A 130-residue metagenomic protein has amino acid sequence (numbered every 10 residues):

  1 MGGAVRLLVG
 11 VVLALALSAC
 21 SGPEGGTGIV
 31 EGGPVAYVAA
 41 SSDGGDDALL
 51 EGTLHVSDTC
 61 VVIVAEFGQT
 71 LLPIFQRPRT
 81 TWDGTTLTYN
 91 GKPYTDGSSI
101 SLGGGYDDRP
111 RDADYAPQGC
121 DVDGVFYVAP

Functional and structural regions predicted by a protein language model:
M1-V9: Bacterial N-terminal signal peptides that target proteins for export
L15-A19: C-terminal motif of bacterial Sec signal peptides marking the signal peptidase cleavage site
S21-E24: Bacterial signal peptide processing site
T27-G45: Short boundary/loop segments of OB/S1/cold-shock single-stranded nucleic-acid-binding domains
S57-V64: Short aromatic-glycine-enriched beta-strand elements
Q69-P78: A short macromolecule-binding patch
N90-Q118: Flexible glycine-rich surface loops and low-complexity tracts that mediate binding to linear polymers
Y115-P130: Short peripheral tails and domain-boundary helices/loops at the edges of structured domains
